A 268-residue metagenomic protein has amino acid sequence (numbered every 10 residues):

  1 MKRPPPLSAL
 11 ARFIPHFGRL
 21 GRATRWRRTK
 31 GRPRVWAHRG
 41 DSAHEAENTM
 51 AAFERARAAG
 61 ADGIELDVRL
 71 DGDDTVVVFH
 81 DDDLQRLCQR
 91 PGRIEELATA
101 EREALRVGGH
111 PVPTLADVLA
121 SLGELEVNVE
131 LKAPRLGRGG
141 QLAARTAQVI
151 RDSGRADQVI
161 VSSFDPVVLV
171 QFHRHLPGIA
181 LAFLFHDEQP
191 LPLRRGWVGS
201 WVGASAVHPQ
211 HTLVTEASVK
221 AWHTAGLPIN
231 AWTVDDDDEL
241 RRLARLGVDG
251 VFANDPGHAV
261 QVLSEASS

Functional and structural regions predicted by a protein language model:
M1-S268: Phosphate-group recognition and catalysis centered on beta-loop-alpha active-site segments
